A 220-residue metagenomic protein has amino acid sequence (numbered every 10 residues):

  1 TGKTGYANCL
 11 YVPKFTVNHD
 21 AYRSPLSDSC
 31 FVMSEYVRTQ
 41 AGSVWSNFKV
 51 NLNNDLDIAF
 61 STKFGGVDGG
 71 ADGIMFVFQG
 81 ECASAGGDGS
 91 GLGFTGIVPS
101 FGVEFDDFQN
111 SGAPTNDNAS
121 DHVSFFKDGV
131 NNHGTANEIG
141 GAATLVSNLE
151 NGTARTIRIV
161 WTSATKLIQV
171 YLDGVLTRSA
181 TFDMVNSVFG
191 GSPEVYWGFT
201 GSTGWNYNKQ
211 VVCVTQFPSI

Functional and structural regions predicted by a protein language model:
T1-I220: Polar, low-complexity loop segments and adjacent catalytic/binding residues used for recognizing and processing sugar
